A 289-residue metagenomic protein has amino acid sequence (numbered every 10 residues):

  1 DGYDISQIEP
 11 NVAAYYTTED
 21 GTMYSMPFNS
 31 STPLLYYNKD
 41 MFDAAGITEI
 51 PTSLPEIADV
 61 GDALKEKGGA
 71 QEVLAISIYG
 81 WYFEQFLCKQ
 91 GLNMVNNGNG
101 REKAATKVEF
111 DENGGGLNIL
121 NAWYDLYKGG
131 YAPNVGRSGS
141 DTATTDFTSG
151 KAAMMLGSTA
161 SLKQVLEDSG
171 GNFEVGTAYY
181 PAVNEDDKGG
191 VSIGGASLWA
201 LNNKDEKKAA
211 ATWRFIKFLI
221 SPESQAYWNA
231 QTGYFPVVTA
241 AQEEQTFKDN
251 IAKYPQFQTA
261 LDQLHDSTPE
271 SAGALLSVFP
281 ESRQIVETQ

Functional and structural regions predicted by a protein language model:
D1-I8, D40-T52, T144-D146, G150-M154 (+3 more regions): Extracytoplasmic "Venus flytrap"/periplasmic binding protein-like
D1-P33, F86-C88, E174-A178, K248-D249 (+2 more regions): Hinge/lid segment of periplasmic solute-binding proteins
G2-I8, N93-N118, E167-S169, A182-G190 (+1 more regions): Short, solvent-exposed loop/beta-turn-alpha elements that line the ligand-binding surface or hinge of extracytoplasmic
A13-F28, P33, P55-V108, Y124 (+1 more regions): Extracytoplasmic/periplasmic solute-binding protein
G21, A45, N121, K128-G129 (+1 more regions): Extracytoplasmic/periplasmic substrate-recognition and gating elements
P27, S192, Y254-Q289: C-terminal capping/gating helix-and-loop segments adjacent to ligand/active sites or protein-protein/ligand interfaces
L54-D59, V135-S149: Short helix-initiation/N-cap motifs at beta->coil->alpha
G61-D62, A105-G136: Glycine-centered hinge/linker elements that transmit conformational signals in sensory and ligand-binding systems
